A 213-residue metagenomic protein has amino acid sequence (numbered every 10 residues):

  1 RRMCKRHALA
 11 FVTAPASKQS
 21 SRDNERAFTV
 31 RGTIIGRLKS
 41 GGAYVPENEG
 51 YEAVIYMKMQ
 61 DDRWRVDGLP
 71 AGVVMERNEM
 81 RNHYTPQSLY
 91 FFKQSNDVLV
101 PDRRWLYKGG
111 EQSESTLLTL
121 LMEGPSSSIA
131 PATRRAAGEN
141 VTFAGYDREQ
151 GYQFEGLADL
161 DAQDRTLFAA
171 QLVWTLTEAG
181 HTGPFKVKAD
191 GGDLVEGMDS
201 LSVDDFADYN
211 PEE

Functional and structural regions predicted by a protein language model:
R1-E213: Bimodal "functional hotspot" detector
